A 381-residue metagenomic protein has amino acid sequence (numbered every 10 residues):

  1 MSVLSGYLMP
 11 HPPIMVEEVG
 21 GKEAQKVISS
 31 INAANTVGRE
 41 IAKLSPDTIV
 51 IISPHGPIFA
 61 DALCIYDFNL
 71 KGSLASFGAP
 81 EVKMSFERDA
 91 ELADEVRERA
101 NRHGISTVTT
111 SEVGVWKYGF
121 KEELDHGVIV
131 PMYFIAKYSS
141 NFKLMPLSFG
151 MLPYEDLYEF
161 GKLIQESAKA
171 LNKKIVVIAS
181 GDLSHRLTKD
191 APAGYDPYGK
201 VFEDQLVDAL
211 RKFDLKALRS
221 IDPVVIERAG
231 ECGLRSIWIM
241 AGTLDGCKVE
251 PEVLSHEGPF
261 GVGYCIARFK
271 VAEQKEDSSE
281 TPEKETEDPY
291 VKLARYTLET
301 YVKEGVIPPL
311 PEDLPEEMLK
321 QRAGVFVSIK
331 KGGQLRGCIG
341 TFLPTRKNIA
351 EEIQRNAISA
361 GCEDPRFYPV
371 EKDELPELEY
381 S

Functional and structural regions predicted by a protein language model:
M1-D47, I58-K162, A170, D190-K292 (+1 more regions): Flexible, D/E/H-enriched segments
V3, K173, G263, A323 (+1 more regions): Residues at beta-strand starts and edge strands
P10-P12, I51-H55, K330-G332: Acidic/polar N-terminal loop/beta-strand segments that form early-domain functional surfaces
T48-V50, V176: Structural motif
H55-P57, L183-S184: Catalytic metal-binding/acid-base residues of hydrolase active sites
S148-F202, I329-I349: Active-site beta-strand/loop microenvironment that shapes enzyme catalytic pockets
E280-S381: Basic nucleic-acid-binding interfaces
